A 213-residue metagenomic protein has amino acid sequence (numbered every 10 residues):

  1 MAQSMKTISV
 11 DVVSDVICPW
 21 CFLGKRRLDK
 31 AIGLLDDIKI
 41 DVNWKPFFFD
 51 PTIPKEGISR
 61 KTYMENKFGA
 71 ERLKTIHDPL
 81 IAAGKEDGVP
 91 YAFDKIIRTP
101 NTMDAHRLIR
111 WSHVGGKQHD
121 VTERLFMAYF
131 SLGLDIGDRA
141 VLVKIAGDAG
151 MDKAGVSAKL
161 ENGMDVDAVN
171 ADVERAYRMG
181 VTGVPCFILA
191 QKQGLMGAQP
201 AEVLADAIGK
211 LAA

Functional and structural regions predicted by a protein language model:
Q3-V13, I17, L23-I40, R110-A213: C-terminal cap of thioredoxin/glutaredoxin-like
R26-L132: Structural alpha/beta surface segment adjacent to cysteine/selenocysteine redox centers across thiol/disulfide enzymes
